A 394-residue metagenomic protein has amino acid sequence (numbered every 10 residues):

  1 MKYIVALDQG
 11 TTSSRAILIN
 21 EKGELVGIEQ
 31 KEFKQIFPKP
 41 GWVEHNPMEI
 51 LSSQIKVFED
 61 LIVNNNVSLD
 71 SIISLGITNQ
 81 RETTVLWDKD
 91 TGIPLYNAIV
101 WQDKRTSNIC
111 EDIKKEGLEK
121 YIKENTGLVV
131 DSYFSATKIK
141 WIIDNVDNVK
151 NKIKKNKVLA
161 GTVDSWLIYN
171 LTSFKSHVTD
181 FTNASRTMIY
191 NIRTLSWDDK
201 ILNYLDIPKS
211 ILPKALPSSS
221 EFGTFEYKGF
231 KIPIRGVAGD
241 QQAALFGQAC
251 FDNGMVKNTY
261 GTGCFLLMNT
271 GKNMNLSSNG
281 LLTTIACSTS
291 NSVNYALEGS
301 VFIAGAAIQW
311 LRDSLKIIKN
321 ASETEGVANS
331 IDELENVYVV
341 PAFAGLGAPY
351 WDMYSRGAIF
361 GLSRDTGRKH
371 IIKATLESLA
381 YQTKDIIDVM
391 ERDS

Functional and structural regions predicted by a protein language model:
M1-Y96, E124, K214, G229-G236: N-terminal glycine/serine-rich phosphate-binding loop of ATP-dependent small-molecule kinases, especially carbohydrate
V5-L7, S107, K114-V129, F134-H177 (+3 more regions): Active-site core segments that coordinate phosphate-bearing ligands/cofactors across diverse enzyme families
K22-E24, Q80-R81, K104, S165-W166 (+3 more regions): Short glycine-enriched loops at secondary-structure junctions
G23, N46, L75, D103 (+3 more regions): Residue-level signal for inorganic ion chemistry
N65-W101, V129-S135, I168-N191, L216-P217 (+1 more regions): Short beta-strand-loop/turn "lid" adjacent to the catalytic site in phosphate-handling enzymes
L202-S220: A conserved helix-loop-beta module that forms one wall/lid of the active-site cleft in ATP-utilizing catalytic domains
